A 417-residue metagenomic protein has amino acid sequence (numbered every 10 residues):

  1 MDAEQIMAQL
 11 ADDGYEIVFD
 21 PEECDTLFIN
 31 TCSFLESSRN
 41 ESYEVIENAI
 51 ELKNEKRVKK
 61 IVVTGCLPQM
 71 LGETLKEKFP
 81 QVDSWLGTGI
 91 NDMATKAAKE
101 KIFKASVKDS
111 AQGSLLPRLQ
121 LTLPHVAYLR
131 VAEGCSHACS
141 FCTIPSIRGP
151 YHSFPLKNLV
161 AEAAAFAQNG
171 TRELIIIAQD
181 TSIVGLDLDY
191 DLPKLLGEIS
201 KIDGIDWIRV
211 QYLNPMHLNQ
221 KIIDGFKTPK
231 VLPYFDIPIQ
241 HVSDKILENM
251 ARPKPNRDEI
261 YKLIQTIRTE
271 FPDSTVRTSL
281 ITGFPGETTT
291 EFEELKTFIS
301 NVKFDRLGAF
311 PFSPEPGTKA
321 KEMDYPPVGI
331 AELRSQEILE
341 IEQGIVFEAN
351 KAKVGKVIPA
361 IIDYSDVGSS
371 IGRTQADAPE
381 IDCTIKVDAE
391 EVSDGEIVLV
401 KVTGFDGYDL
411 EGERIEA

Functional and structural regions predicted by a protein language model:
M1-I183, K221-D224, F235, N256-Q265 (+6 more regions): Proteins enriched for Cys/Gly/acidic motifs involved in redox and nucleic-acid/cofactor modification
K60-G65, M70, Q168-T290, S300: Conserved SAM/AdoMet-binding glycine-rich loop
D92, H137, S182, D244-K245 (+2 more regions): Glycine-centered loop/turn positions within well-structured domains that cap or flank conserved ligand/cofactor-binding
C139, L159, I176, V210 (+7 more regions): Conserved, mostly hydrophobic/aromatic
A178, Y212, I239-H241, T278-T282 (+5 more regions): Active-site proximal loops enriched in glycine and acidic residues that flank catalytic Cys/His/Asp and coordinate
P314, E322-A417: Terminal RNA-binding accessory module
